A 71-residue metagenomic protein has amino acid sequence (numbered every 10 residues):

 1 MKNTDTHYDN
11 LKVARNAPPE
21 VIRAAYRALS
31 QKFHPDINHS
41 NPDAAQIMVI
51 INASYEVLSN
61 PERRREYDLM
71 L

Functional and structural regions predicted by a protein language model:
M1-I37, I50, S54, L58: N-terminal J-domain/J-like co-chaperone modules of DnaJ/Hsp40 proteins
N38-P42: Short, surface-exposed loop/turn segments at secondary-structure junctions
A44-V49: Short, basic-rich loop-to-helix N-cap that marks the start of a DNA-contacting helix
L58-R65: PDZ-domain C-terminal substructure recognizer with occasional recognition of PDZ-binding tails
R65-L71: Short amphipathic recognition helices of helix-turn-helix/homeodomain-type DNA-binding modules
